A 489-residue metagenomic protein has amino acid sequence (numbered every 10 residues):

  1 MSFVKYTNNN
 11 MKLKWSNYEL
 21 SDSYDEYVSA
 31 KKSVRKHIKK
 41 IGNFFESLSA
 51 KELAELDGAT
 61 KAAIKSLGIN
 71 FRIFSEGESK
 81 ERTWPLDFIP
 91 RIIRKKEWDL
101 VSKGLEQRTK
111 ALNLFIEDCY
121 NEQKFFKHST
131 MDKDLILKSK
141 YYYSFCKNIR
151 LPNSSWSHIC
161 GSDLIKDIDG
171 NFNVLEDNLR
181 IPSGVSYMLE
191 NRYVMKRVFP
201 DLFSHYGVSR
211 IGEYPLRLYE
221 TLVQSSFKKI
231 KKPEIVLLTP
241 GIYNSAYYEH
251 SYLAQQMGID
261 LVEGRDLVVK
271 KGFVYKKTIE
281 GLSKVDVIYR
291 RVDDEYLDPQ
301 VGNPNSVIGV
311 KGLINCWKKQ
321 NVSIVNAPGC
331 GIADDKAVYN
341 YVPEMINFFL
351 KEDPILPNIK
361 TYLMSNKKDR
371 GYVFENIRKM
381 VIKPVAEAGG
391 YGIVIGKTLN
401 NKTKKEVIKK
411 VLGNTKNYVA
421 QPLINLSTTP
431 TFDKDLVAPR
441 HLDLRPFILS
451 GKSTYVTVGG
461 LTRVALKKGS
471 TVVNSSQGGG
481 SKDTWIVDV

Functional and structural regions predicted by a protein language model:
M1-V489: Preference for protein termini
